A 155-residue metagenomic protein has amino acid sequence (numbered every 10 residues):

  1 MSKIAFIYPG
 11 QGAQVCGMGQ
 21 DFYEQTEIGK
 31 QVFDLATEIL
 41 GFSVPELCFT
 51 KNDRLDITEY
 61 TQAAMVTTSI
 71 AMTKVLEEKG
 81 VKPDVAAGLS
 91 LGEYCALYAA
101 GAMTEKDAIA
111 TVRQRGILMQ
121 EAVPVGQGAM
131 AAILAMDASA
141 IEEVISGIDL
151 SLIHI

Functional and structural regions predicted by a protein language model:
S2-A87, M136, D149: Helix-rich "cap/lid" substructures immediately adjacent to catalytic or cofactor-binding pockets
Q11-A13, L40, A100-I153: Alpha/beta catalytic cores of group-transfer enzymes, especially the acyltransferase/condensing modules of polyketide
Q14, E93-Y94: Short, active-site-adjacent cap segments at secondary-structure transitions
G88, G92: Gly/Ala-rich beta-loop-alpha elbow adjacent to hydrolase catalytic centers
C95-A99: Hydrolases whose catalytic domains are alpha/beta-hydrolase-1, hotdog thioesterase, or metallo-beta-lactamase-like
